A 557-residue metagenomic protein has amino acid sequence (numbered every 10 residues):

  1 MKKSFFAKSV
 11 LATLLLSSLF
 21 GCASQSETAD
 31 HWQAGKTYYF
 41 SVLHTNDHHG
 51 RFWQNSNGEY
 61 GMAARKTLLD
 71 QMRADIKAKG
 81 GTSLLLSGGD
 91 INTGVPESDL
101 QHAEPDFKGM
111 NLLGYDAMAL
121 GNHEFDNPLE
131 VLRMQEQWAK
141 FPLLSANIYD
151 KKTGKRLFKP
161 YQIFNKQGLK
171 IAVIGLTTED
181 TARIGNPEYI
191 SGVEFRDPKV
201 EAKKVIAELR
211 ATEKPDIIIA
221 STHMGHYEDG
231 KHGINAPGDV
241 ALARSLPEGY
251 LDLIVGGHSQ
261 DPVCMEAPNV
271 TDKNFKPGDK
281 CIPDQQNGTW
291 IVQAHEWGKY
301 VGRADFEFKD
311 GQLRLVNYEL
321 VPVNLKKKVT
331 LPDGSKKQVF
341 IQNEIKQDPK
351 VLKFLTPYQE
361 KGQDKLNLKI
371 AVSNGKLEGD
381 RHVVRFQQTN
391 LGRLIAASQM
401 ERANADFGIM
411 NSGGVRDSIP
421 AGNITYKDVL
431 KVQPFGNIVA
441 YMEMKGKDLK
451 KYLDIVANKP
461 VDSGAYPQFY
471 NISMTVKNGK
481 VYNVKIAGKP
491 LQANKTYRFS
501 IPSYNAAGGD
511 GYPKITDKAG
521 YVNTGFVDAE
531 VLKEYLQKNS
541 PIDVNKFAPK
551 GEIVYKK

Functional and structural regions predicted by a protein language model:
K2-V10: Bacterial N-terminal signal peptides that target proteins for export
S18-G21: C-terminal motif of bacterial Sec signal peptides marking the signal peptidase cleavage site
A23-W53, L84, N92-R196, H232-K365 (+3 more regions): Active-site-adjacent helix-turn-beta-strand microarchitecture at beta-sheet edges that either contains or buttresses
Q33, Y38-S41, R51-A64, K140-N147 (+7 more regions): Feature captures C-terminal
G58-Q71, F107, F195-A202: Short catalytic helix/loop segments, enriched in acidic residues and glycine and frequently bearing histidine
K66-S83, R210: Signal peptide-proximal N-terminal region of secreted/periplasmic/extracellular or secretory-lumen proteins
L69, S191-D252: Extracytoplasmic, non-cytosolic globular domains
D364-Q388: Glycine-rich phosphate/diphosphate-binding loops and the adjacent beta-loop-alpha structural elements that coordinate
